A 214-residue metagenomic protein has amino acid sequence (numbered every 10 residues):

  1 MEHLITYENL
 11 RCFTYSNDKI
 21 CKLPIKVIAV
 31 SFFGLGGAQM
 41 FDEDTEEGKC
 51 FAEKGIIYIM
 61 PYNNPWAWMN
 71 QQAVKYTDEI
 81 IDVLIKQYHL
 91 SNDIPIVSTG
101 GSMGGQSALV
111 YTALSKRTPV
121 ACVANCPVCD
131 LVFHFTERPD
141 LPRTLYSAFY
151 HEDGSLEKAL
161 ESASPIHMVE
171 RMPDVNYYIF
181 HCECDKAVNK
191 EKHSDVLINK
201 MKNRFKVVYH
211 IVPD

Functional and structural regions predicted by a protein language model:
M1-K22: N-terminal cap/lid segment of alpha/beta-hydrolase-fold proteins
E8, F33-L35, D42, M69-N70 (+1 more regions): C-terminal catalytic histidine-bearing segment of alpha/beta-hydrolase fold enzymes
L23-L35: Short beta-strand element of the alpha/beta-hydrolase
G48-W68: Conserved alpha/beta-hydrolase
E79-S102: Gly/Ser-rich "nucleophile elbow"/oxyanion-hole loop immediately N-terminal to the catalytic nucleophile in hydrolases
S98-G100, N125, F180: Short beta-strand immediately N-terminal to the catalytic nucleophile in serine-hydrolase-like folds
V110-G154: Hydrolase active-site cap/lid region
S147-D195: The feature captures the conserved acid-bearing segment of alpha/beta-hydrolase catalytic domains
